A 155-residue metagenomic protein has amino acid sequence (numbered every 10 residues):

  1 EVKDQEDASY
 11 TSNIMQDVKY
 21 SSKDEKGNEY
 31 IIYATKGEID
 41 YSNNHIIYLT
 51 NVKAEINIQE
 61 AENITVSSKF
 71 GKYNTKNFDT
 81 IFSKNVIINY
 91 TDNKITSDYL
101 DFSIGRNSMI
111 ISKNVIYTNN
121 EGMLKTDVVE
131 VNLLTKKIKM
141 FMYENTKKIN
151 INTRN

Functional and structural regions predicted by a protein language model:
E1-N155: Mature-chain termini and adjacent capping regions
